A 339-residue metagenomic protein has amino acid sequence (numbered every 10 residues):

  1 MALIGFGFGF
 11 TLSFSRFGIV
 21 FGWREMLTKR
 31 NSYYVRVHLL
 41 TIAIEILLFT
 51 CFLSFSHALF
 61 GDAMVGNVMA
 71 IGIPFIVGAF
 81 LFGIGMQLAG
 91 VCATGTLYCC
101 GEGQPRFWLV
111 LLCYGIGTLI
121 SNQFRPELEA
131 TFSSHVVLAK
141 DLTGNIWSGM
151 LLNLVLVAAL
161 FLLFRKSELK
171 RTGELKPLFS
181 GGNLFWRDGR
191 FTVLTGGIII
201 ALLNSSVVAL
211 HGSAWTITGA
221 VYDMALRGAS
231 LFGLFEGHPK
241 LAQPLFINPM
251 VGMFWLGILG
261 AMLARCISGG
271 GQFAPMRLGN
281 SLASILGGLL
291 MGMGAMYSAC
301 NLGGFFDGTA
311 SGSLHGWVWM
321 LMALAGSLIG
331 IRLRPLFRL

Functional and structural regions predicted by a protein language model:
M1-L339: Membrane-interfacial helix-loop segments of redox and metal-homeostasis proteins, especially TM-loop-TM junctions
